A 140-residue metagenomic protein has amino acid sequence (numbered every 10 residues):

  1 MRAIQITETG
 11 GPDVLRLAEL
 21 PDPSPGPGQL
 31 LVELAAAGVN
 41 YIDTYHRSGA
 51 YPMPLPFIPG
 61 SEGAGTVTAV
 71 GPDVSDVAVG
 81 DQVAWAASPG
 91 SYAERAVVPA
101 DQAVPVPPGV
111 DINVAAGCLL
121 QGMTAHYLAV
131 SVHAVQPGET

Functional and structural regions predicted by a protein language model:
M1-R2: Extreme N-terminal starter segment of soluble prokaryotic enzymes
I6, R47, T68-G71, V97-A100: Short beta-strand-to-turn element immediately C-terminal to the catalytic PLP-Schiff-base lysine in fold type I
I6-E8, A86: A generic structural motif
G10-L17, Y41-D43: Short N-terminal binding/cap micro-motifs at the start of the first secondary-structure element
G10-P12, M53, V74, Y92 (+1 more regions): Flexible, glycine-rich phosphate/dinucleotide-binding loops and adjacent beta-alpha linkers at cofactor/substrate
L17-D22, A64-T66, R95-V97, A103: Conserved hydrophobic/aromatic beta-strand scaffold that supports enzyme active sites
P21-G38, S48-G90: Glycine-rich beta-strand-centered segment in the early N-terminal region that forms part of a ligand/cofactor-binding
Y45, A84-T140: NAD(P)H dinucleotide-binding glycine-rich loop of Rossmann-like/cofactor-binding domains, especially the beta1-alpha1
